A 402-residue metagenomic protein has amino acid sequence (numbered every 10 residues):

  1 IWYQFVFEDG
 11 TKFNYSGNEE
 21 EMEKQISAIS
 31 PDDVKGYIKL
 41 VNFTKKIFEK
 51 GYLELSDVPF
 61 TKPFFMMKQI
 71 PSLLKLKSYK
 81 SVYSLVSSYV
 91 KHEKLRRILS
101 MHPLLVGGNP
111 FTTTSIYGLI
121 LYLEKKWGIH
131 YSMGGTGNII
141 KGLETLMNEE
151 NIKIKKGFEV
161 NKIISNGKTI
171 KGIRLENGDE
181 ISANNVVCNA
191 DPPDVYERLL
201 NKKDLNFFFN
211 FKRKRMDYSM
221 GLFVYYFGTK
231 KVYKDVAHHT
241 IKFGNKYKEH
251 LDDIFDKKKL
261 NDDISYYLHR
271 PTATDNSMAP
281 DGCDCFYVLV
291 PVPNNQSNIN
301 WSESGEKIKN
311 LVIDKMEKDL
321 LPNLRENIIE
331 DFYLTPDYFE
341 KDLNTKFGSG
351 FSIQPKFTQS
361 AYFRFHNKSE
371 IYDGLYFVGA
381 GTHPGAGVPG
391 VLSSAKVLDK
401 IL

Functional and structural regions predicted by a protein language model:
I1-W2: N-terminal FAD cofactor-binding segment of flavoenzymes
E8-T112: Rossmann-like flavin
H92-V106, D263-H269, P322-P384: A glycine-rich dinucleotide-binding beta-alpha-beta segment and adjacent secondary-structure elements that constitute
I98-K126, H130, S369-D373: Active-site-adjacent "gating/activation" loops or surface patches in catalytic cores
L119-N177, N184: Helical element adjacent to the flavin cofactor pocket in flavoenzyme catalytic cores
N161-P280: Mid-domain catalytic core of redox enzymes that form a hydrophobic substrate pocket/lid adjacent to a catalytic redox
K230-E340: C-terminal segments that line or cap access tunnels to active or ligand-binding sites in enzymes and enzyme-associated
A380-L402: A conserved FAD-binding loop/helix module that cradles the flavin
